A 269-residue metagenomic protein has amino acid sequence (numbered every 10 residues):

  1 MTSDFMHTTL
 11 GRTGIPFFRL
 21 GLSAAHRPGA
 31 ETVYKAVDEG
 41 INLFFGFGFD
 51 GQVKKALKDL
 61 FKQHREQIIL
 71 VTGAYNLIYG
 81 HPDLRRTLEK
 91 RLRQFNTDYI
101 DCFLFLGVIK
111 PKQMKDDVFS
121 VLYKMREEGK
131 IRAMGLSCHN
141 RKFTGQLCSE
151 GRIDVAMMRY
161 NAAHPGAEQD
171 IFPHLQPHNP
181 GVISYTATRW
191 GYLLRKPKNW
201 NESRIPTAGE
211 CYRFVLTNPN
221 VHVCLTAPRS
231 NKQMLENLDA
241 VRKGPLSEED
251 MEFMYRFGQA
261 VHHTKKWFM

Functional and structural regions predicted by a protein language model:
M1-I68: N-terminal binding-site loop/beta-alpha segment at the start of enzyme catalytic domains that lines or forms
L10, L22, F44, L70 (+9 more regions): Conserved, mostly hydrophobic/aromatic
I15-L20, G40-L43, R65-I69, T97-D101 (+4 more regions): Short, well-ordered coil/turn segments that N-cap beta-strands
F17-A30, T72-P82, P197-I205: Active-site mouth loops of central-metabolism enzymes
Y34-D38, N42, E150-V155, Q169-M269: Structured C-terminal cap/extension of enzyme domains
G48-G51, A74-N76, M158-P165, A187-T188 (+1 more regions): Short, acidic/turn-prone active-site loops that include or flank metal/cofactor- and phosphate-binding residues
K55-G73, S120-G129: Alpha-helix-loop-beta-strand connector modules within alpha/beta enzyme cores
N76-A162, G166-D170, P180-I183, T217 (+1 more regions): Glycine/proline-rich, positively charged, aromatic-decorated active-site loop/lid region on the catalytic face
